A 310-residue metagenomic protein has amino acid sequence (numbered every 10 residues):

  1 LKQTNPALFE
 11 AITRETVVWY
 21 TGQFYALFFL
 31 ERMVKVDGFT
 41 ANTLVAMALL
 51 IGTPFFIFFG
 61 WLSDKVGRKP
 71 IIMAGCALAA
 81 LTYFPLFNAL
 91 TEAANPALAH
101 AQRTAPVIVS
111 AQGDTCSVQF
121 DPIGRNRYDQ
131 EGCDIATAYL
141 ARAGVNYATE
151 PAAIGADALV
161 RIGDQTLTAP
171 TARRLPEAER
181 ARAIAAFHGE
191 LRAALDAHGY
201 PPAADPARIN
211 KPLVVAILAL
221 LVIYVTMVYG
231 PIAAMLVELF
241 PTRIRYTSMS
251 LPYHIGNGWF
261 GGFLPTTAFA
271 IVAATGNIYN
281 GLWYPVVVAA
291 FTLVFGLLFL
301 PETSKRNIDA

Functional and structural regions predicted by a protein language model:
K2-I51, F87, D114-E150, R161 (+3 more regions): Extracytoplasmic gate region of multi-pass secondary transporters
E31, L62-S63, T267-G276: Interfacial helix-cap and linker-helix signal at transmembrane-aqueous boundaries of multi-pass secondary transporters
D37, L191, L195-I209, V272-V287: A membrane-interface helix-boundary motif in multi-pass transporters
F56-V66: Helix-to-loop junctions at the C-terminal end of transmembrane segments in multipass secondary transporters
K65-C76: Cytoplasmic membrane-interface "Motif A"-like loop-to-helix N-cap segments of 12-TM Major Facilitator Superfamily
T82-A93, V288-A310: Multi-pass alpha-helical transporter architecture, strongest for 12-TM Major Facilitator/SLC carriers used
N88-A216: Low-complexity, proline/glycine-enriched hydrophobic segments characteristic of transmembrane helices
R243-A274: A late C-terminal transmembrane helix in Major Facilitator Superfamily
